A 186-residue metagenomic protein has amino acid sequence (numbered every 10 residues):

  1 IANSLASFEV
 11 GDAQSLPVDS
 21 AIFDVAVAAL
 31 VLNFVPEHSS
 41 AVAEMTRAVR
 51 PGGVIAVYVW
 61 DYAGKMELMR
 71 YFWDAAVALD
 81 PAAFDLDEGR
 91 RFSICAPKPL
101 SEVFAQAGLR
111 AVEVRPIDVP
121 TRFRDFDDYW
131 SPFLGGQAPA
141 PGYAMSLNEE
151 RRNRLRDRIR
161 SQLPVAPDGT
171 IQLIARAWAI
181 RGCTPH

Functional and structural regions predicted by a protein language model:
A2-D19: Conserved SAM-binding strand-loop segment of SAM-dependent methyltransferases
A13, D19, E88-H186: Conserved Class I S-adenosyl-L-methionine
V18, E37-S40: Short, conserved catalytic or interaction motifs in soluble domains
I22-D24: Local beta-strand N-terminus motif with an aromatic residue
V27: A conserved beta-strand element that flanks and buttresses the S-adenosyl-L-methionine
L30-F34: Short catalytic micro-motifs in class I SAM-dependent methyltransferases
S39-V54: A short glycine-rich, Lys/Arg-flanked "PGG" loop and its adjoining helix->strand segment in the class I
V54-A83: Conserved class I S-adenosyl-L-methionine
